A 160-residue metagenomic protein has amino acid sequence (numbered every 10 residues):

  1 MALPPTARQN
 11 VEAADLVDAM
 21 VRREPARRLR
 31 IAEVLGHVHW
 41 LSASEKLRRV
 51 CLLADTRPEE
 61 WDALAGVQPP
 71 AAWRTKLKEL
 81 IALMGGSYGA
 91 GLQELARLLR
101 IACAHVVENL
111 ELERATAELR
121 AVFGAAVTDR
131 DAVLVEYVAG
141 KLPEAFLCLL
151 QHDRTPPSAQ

Functional and structural regions predicted by a protein language model:
M1-A7: Short proline-rich PxxP-based motifs
A7-R8, R28, F146, A159: A generic alpha-helix propensity feature with a strong bias for hydrophobic helices
R8-R23: Conserved C-terminal C-lobe helix
E12-L16, E33, R49, A72: Acidic, Ser/Thr-rich intrinsically disordered and amphipathic helical segments
R22-L47: Terminal C-lobe "cap" of eukaryotic-type protein kinase domains
E45-Q160: Regulatory extensions appended to serine/threonine kinase catalytic cores
